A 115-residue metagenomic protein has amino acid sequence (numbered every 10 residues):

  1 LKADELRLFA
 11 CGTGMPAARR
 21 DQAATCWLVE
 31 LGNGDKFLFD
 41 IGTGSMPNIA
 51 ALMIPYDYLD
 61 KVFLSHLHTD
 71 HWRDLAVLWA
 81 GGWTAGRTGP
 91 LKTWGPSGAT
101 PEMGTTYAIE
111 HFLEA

Functional and structural regions predicted by a protein language model:
L1-A115: Binuclear metal-dependent hydrolase catalytic cores
